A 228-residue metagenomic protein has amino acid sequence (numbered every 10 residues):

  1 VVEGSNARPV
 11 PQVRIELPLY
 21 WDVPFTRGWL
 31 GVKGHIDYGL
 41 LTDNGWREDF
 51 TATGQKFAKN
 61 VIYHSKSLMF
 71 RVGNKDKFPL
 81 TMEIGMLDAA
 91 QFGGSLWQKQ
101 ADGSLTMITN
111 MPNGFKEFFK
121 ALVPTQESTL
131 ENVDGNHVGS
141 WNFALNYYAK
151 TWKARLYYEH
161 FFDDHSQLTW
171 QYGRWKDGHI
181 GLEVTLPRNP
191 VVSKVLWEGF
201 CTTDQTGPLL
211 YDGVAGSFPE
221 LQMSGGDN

Functional and structural regions predicted by a protein language model:
V1-R71, G85, Q91-D134: Surface-exposed coil loops of outer-membrane beta-barrel proteins
P9-P11, P18, P24, P79 (+4 more regions): Proline-rich intrinsically disordered, low-complexity coils
V10-P11, I180-E183, E220-S224: Glycine-rich loops and low-complexity Gly/Arg-rich segments that provide flexible linkers or classic glycine-based
Y20-G34, R71-E83, Y147-K153, L186-V192: Short loop/turn motifs that connect adjacent beta-strands in outer-membrane beta-barrel proteins
K33-G73, L156-S193: Amphipathic repeat-derived elements
M82-I84, F92-G216: Long, internal scaffold/assembly segments composed of regular secondary structure
M86, E159, S224-D227: Broad hydrophobic/π-residue packing in well-ordered secondary structure
D212-N228: Intrinsically disordered, low-complexity segments
